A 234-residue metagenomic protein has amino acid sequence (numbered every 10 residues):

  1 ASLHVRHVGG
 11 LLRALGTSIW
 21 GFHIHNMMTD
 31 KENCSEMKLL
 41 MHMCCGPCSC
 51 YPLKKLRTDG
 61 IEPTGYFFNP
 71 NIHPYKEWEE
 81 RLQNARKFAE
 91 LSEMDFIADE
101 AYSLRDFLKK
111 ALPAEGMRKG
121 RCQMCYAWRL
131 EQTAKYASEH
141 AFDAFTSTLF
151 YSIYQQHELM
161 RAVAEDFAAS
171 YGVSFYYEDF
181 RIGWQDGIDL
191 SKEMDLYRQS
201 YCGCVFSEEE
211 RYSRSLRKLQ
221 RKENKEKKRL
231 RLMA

Functional and structural regions predicted by a protein language model:
A1, A14-T17, T29: Ala/Thr-enriched low-complexity intrinsically disordered regions
S2-V5, I182: Low-complexity, intrinsically disordered regions enriched in charged/polar residues
V5-V8, I24: Short hydrophobic alpha-helical segments enriched in small aliphatic residues
T29-A234: Nucleotide-activated chemistry modules centered on ATP-dependent adenylation/adenylyltransferase
